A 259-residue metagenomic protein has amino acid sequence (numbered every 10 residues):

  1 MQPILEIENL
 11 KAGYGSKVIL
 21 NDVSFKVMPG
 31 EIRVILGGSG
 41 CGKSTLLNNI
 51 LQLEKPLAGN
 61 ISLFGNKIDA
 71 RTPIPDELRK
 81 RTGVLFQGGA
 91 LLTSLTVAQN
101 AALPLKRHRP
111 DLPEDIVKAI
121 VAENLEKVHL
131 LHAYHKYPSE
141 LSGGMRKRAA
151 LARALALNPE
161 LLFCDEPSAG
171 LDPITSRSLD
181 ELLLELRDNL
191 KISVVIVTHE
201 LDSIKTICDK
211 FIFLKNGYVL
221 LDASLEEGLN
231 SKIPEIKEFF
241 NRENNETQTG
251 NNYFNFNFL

Functional and structural regions predicted by a protein language model:
L51: Helix-to-loop junction immediately C-terminal to a conserved catalytic motif
G59-A70: Conserved ABC transporter NBD signature motif
I68-G83, G228-S231: ABC ATPase NBD coupling module
E114-H132: Conserved ABC ATPase "signature" region
Y137-L141, M145: Conserved ABC ATPase signature
N158: Conserved catalytic motifs of ABC-family nucleotide-binding domains
L162-D165: Catalytic Walker B motif of ABC-type/P-loop ATPase nucleotide-binding domains
